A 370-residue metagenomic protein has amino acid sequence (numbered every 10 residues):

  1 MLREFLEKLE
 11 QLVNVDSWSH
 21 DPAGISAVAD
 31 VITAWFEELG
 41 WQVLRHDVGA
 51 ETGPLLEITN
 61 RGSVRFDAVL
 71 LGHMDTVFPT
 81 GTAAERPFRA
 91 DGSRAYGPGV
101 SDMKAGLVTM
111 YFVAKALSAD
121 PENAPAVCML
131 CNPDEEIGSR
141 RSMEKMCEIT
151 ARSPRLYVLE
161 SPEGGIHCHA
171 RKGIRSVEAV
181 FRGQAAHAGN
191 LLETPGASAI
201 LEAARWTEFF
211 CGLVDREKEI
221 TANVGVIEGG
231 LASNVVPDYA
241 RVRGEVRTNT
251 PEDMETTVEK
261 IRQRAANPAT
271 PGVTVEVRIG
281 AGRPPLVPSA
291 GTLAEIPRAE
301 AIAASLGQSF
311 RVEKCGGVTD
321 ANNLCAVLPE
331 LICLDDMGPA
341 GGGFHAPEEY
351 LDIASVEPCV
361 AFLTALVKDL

Functional and structural regions predicted by a protein language model:
M1-P98, A119-E122: Acidic/His- and Gly-rich active-site-bordering loop/insert found across diverse amide/peptide-bond hydrolases
S17, R45, S161-I166, E178-L370: Metal-dependent amide/peptide-bond hydrolase catalytic core, centered on the "pita-bread" metallohydrolase fold
T52-P54, G62-F66, K172-I174, V235-A240 (+1 more regions): A short, glycine/Asx- and small/polar-enriched loop/turn that sits immediately N-terminal to a beta-strand
A68-L70, Y157, Q184: Residue-level marker for buried hydrophobic side chains located in beta-strands that build the well-ordered beta-sheet
V69, C128-L130, E276: A structural signal for isolated positions on well-ordered beta-strands in alpha/beta enzyme cores
P79-R89, K172-I174, L334, P339: Short, flexible, mixed-charge acidic loops at enzyme active sites
D91-S93, V113-C128, F210-E219, L370: Phosphate-handling active-site elements
M103-K172, S176: Acidic/histidine-rich catalytic neighborhood of metal-dependent amide-processing enzymes
